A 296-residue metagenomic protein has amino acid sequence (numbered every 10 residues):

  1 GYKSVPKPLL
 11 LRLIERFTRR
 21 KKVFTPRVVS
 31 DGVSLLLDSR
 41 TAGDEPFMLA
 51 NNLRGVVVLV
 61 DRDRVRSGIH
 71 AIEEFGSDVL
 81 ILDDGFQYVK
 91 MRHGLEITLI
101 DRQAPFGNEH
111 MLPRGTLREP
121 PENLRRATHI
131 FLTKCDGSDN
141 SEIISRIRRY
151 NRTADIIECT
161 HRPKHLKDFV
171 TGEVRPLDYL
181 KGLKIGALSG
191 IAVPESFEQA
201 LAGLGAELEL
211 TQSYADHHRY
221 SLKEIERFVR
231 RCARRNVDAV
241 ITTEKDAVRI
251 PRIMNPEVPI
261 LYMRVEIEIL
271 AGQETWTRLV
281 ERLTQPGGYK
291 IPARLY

Functional and structural regions predicted by a protein language model:
Y2-N151, E158: Phosphate/Mg2+-binding loops and adjacent switch elements in nucleotide/diphosphate-handling enzyme cores
K7, M91-Y296: ATP-dependent carboxylate-amine ligase
